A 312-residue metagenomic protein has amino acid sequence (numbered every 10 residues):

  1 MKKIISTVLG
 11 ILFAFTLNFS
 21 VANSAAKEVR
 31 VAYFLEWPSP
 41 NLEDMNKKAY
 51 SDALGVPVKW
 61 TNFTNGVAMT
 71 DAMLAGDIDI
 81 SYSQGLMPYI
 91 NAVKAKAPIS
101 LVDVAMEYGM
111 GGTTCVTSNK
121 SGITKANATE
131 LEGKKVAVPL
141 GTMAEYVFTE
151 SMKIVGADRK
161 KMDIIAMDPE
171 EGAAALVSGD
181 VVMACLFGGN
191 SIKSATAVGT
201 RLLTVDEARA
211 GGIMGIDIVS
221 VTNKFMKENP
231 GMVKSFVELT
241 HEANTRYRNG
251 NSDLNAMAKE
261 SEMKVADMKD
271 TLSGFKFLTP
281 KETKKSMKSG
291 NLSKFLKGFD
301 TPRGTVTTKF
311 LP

Functional and structural regions predicted by a protein language model:
M1-V8: Bacterial N-terminal signal peptides that target proteins for export
A14-A22: C-terminal segment of classical bacterial N-terminal signal peptides
A26-V155, D163-A166, V182-G188, L202 (+1 more regions): Short, glycine-/small- and polar/acidic-enriched structural segments that line small-molecule recognition paths
K47, T70, L74, L86-Y89 (+12 more regions): Extracytoplasmic/secreted envelope proteins and their assembly/folding machinery, especially bacterial periplasmic
L54, D77, Y82-G85, V93 (+10 more regions): Sec/Tat-exported extracytoplasmic proteins
I164-I165, E170-A258: Pocket-lining segment of extracytoplasmic ligand-binding domains
K227-D300: Secondary-structure end/capping motifs
K297-P312: Hinge/cleft segment of the Venus flytrap/periplasmic-binding protein
